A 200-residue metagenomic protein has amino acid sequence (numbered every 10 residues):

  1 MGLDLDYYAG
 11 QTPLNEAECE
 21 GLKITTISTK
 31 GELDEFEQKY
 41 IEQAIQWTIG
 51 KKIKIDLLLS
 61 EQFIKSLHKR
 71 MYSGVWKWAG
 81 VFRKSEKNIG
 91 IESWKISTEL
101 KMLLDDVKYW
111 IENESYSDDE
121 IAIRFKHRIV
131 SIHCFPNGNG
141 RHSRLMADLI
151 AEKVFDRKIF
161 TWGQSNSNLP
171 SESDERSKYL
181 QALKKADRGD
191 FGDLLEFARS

Functional and structural regions predicted by a protein language model:
M1-S200: FIC/Doc superfamily catalytic core
